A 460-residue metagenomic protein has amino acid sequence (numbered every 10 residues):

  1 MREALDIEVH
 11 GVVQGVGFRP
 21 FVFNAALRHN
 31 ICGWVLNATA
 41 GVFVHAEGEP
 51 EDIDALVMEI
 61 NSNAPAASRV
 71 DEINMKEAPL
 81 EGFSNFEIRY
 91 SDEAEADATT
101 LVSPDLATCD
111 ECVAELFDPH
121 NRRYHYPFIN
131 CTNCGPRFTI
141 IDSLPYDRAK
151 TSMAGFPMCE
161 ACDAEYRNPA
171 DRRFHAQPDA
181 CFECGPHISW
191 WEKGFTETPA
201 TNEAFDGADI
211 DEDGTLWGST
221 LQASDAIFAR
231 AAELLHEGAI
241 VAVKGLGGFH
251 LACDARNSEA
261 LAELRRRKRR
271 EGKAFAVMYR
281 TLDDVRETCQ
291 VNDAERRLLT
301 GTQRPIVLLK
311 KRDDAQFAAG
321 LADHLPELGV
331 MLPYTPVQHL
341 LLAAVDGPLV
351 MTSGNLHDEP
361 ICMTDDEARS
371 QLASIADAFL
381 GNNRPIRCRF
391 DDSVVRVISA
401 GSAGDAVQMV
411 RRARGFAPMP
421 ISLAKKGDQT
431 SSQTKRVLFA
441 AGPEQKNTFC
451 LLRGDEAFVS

Functional and structural regions predicted by a protein language model:
M1-F182, P186-S189: Intrinsically disordered, low-complexity, mixed-charge
E3-A4, M158-C159, E183-E192, K244 (+3 more regions): Gly-rich Lys/Arg/Thr-decorated short loops/hinges at beta-loop-alpha junctions or inter-strand turns that position
N63, K150, E165, R173 (+2 more regions): Internal gly/pro-rich beta-alpha loop/helix module that stabilizes soluble enzyme cofactors or their anionic handles
E77, I240, G248-K311, R387: A phosphate-binding glycine/aspartate-rich beta-alpha loop in the early core of alpha/beta enzymes
C184, T281, K310-D313, V345 (+3 more regions): Short acidic-glycine loop/turn motifs at beta-strand connectors
T198-P199, S219, S432: Short, low-complexity intrinsically disordered segments enriched in A/P/G/S/L with frequent Arg, especially at protein
R296-T300, I306-V307, R396, A406-S460: Active-site cores of enzymes that catalyze phosphoryl transfer or operate on phosphate-rich substrates
R297-L299, R304-E359: Divalent-metal (Mg2+/Mn2+/Ca2+)-assisted nucleotide/phosphate chemistry catalytic cores
